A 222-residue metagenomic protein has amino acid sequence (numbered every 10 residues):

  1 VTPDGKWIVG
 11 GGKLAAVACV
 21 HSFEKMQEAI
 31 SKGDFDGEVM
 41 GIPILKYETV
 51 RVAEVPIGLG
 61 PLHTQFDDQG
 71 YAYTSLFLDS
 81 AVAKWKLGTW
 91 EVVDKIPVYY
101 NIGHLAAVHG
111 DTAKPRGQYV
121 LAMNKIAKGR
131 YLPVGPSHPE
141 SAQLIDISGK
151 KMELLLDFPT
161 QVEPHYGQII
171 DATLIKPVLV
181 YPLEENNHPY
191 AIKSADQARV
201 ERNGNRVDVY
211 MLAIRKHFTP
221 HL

Functional and structural regions predicted by a protein language model:
V1-L222: Predominantly soluble domains enriched in secretory-pathway, periplasmic, or organellar proteins
